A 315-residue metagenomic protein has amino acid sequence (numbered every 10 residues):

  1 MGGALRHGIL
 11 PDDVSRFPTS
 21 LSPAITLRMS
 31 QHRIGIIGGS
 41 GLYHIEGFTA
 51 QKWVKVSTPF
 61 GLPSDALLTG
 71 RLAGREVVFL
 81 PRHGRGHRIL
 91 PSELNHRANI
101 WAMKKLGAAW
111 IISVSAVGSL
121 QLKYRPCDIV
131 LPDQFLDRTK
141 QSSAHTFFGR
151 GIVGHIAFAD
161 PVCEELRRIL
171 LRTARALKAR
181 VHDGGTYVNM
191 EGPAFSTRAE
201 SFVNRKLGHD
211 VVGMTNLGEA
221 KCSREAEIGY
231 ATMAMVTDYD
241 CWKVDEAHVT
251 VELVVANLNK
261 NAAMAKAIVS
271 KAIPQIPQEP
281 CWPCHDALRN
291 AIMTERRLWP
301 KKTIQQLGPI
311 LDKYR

Functional and structural regions predicted by a protein language model:
L27-A159, Y314-R315: Metabolite-binding pocket within alpha/beta catalytic cores that recognizes anionic/polar moieties
K104-G107, R205, R224: Non-catalytic positions within long, well-ordered alpha-helices that form the structural scaffold/packing of enzyme
E165, I169-R180, A267-Q275: Generic non-transmembrane alpha-helical segments
A176-D210: Active-site/ligand-binding-proximal alpha/beta "capping" segment
M214-V251: Zn-dependent metallopeptidase/amidohydrolase metal-coordination segment
C241-L288: His/Asp/Glu-rich mid-to-C-terminal helical/loop segments that flank catalytic regions of hydrolases
C281-R315: A short, charged, Gly/Pro-tolerant segment at domain boundaries
